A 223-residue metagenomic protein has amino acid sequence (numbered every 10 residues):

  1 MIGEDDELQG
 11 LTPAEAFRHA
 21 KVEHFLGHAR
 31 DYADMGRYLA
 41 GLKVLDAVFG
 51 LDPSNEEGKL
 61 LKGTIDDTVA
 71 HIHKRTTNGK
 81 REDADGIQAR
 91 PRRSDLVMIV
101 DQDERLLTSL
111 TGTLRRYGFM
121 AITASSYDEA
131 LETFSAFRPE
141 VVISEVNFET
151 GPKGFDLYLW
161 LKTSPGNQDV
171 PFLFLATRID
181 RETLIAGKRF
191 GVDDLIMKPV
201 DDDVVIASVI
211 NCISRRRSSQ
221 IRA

Functional and structural regions predicted by a protein language model:
E15, H19-V22, I65-R90: Alpha-helical linker/edge segments of TPR/alpha-solenoid repeat scaffolds and analogous pre-/post-domain helices
H71-H73, I210-A223: The C-terminal output helix
R93-R105, L110-L114, V141-V142, V205: Conserved acidic segment of CheY-like receiver
G118-S126, T133: Short hydrophobic/Thr-rich beta-strand motif most characteristic of the beta2 strand and flanking loop of CheY-like
F137-F148: Active-site beta3 strand of CheY-like receiver
K153-Q168: Short amphipathic alpha-helix used as the core "switch/output" element in two-component signaling
F155-D156, I179-M197, V204-A207: Alpha4 helix (beta4-alpha4-beta5 surface) of REC/receiver domains from two-component response regulators
